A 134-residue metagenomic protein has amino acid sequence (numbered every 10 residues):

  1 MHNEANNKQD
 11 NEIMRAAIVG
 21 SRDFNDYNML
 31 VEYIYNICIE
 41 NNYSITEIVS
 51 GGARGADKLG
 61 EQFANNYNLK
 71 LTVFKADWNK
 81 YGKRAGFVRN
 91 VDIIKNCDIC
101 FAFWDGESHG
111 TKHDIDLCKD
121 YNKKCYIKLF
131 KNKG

Functional and structural regions predicted by a protein language model:
E4, I13, D23-G134: Acidic/glycine-enriched connector segments
V19-S21: Glycine-rich beta-strand-to-loop/alpha-helix junction loops that act as flexible
